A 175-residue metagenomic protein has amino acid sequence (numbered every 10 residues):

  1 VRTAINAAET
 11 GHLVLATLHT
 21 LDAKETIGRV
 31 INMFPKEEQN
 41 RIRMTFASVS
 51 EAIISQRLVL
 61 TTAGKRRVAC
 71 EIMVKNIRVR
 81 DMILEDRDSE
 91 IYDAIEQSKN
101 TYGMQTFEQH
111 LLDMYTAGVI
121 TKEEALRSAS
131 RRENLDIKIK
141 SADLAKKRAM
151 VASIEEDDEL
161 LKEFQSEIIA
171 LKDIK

Functional and structural regions predicted by a protein language model:
V1-K175: Short, flexible helix-loop junctions that flank or precede catalytic/ligand sites
